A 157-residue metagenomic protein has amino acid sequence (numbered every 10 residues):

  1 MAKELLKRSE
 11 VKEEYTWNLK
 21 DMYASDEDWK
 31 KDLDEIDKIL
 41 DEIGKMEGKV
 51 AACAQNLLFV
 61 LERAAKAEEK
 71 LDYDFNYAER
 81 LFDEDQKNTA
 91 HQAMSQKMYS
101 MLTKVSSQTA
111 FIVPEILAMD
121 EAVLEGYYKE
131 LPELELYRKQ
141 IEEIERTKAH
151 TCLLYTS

Functional and structural regions predicted by a protein language model:
M1-S157: A well-structured
